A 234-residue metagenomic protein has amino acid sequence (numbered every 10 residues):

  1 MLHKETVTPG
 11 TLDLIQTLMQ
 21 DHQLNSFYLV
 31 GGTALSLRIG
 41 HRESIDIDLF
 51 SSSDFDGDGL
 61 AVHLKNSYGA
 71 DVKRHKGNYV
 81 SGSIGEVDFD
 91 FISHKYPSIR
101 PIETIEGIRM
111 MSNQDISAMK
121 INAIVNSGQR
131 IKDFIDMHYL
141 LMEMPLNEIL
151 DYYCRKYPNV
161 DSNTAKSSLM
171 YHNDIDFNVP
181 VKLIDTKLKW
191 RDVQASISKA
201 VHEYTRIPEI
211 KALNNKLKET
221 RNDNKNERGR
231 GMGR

Functional and structural regions predicted by a protein language model:
M1-R234: Compositionally biased terminal segments of proteins
